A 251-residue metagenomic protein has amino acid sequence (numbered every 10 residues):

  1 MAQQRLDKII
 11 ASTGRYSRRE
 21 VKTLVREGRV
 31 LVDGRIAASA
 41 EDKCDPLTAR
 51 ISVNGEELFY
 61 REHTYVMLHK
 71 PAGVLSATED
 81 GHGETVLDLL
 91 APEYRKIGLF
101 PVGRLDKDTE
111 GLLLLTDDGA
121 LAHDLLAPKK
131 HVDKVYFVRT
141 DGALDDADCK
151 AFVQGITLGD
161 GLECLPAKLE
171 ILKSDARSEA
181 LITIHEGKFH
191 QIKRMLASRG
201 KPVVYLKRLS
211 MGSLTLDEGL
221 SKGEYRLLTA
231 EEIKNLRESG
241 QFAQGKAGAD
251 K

Functional and structural regions predicted by a protein language model:
M1-K251: Basic, flexible Lys/Arg- and Gly-enriched helix-loop patches that mediate nucleic-acid binding at interfaces with rRNA
